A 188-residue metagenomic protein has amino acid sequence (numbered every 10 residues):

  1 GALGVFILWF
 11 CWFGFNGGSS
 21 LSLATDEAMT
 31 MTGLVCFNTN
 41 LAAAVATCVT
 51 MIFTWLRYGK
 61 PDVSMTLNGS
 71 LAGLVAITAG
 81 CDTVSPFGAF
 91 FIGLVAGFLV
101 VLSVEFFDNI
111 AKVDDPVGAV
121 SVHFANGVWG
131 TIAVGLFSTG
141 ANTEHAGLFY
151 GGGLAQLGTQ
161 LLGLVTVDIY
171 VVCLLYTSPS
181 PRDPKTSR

Functional and structural regions predicted by a protein language model:
G1-L8, D115-G118, V122-N126: Interfacial and helix-entry/exit segments of alpha-helical transmembrane bundles in multi-pass inner-membrane proteins
V5, W9-F13, G17, A42-W55 (+5 more regions): Transmembrane alpha-helical segments of multi-pass membrane transport proteins and ion-pumping complexes
S19-M29, T143-G152: Membrane-interface helix termini and inter-helical loops of multi-pass transporters
T25, T78-F87: Helix-coil boundary and interhelical linker segments in multi-pass alpha-helical membrane proteins
M31, V35, G147-I169: Structural signal for the N-terminal portions of transmembrane helices and their immediately preceding loop/interface
G33-A43, G88-L94: Structural signature of hydrophobic alpha-helical transmembrane segments
P61-S70: Cytoplasmic-side transmembrane-helix entry/capping segments in multi-pass membrane proteins
Y176-S187: Single conserved hydrophobic/aromatic residue that forms the stacking wall/gate of nucleotide- or nucleobase-binding
